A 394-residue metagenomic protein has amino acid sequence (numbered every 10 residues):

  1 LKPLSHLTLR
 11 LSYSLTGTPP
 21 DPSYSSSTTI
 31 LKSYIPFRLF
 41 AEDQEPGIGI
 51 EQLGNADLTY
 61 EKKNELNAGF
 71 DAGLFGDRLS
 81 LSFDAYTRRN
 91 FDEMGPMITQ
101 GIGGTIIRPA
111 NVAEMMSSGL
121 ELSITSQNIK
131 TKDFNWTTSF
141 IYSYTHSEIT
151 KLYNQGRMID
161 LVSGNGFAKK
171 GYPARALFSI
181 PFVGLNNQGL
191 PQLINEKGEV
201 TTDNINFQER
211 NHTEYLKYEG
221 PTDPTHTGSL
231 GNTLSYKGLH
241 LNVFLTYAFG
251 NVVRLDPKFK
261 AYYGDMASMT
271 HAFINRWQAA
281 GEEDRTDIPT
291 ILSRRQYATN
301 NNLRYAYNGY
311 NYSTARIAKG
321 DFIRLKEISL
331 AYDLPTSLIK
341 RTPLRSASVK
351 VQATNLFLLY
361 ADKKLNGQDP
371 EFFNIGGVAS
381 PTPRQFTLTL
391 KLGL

Functional and structural regions predicted by a protein language model:
L1-K170, Y312-L394: Extracellular/periplasmic, surface-exposed regions of secreted and cell-surface proteins
S23-S25, A110, Q127-T222, V253 (+3 more regions): Conserved small-residue
G54, G69, H212-Y215, T227-L230: Short, hydrophobic/aromatic alpha-helical segments in well-folded domains
L66, R78-S80, H226, G250 (+2 more regions): N-terminal hydrophobic signal/anchor transmembrane helix of membrane proteins
Y86-F91, Q100-I102, Y247-N251, K258-Y262: Active/binding-pocket-proximal capping segment
R89-F91, T201-D203, N211, G250-V252 (+1 more regions): A short local loop/turn or secondary-structure capping micro-motif enriched for an aromatic residue
E219-D256: Glycine-rich, aromatic-lined ligand/substrate-binding cores of catalytic and carbohydrate-binding domains
A248-A347, N366: Extracytoplasmic gating/loop element in the C-terminal half of outer-membrane beta-barrel translocons and assembly
